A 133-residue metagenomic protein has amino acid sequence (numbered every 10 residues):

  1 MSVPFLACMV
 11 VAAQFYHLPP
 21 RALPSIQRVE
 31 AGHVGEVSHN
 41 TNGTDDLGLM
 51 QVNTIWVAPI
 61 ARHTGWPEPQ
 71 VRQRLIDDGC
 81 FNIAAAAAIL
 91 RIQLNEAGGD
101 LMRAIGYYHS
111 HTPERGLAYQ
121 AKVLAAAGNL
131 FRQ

Functional and structural regions predicted by a protein language model:
M1-Q133: Catalytic glycan-binding domains that act on GlcNAc-containing polysaccharides
